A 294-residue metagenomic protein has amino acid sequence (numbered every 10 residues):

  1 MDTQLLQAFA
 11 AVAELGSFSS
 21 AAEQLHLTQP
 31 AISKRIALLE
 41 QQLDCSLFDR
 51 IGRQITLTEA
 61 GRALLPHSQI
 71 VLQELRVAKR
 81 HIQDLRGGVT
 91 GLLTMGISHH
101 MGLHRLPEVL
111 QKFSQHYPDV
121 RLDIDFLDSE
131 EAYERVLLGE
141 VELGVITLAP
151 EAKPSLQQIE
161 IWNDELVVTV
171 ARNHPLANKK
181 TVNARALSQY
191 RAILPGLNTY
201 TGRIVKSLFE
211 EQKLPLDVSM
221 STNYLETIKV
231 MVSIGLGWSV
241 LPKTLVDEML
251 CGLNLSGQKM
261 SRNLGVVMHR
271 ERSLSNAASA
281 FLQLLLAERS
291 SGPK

Functional and structural regions predicted by a protein language model:
A10-P30: Short helix-boundary/capping micro-motifs
E40-L57: A short LG(V/I)-centered, amphipathic sequence patch enriched for acidic residue(s) preceding the LG motif
T90-K153, V218-T222: Central regulatory/effector-binding core of bacterial HTH transcription factors
R105, N254-K294: A late-sequence structural motif
D128-V141, T147, N198-L253: Hydrophobic hinge/microswitch elements
T147, A177, Y190-Q212, L274-L282 (+1 more regions): Secondary-structure junction motif
K153-E160, D164-E165, E226-E271: Beta-alpha-beta core module
S155-A192, A278: Flexible hinge/capping segments at coil-to-helix
